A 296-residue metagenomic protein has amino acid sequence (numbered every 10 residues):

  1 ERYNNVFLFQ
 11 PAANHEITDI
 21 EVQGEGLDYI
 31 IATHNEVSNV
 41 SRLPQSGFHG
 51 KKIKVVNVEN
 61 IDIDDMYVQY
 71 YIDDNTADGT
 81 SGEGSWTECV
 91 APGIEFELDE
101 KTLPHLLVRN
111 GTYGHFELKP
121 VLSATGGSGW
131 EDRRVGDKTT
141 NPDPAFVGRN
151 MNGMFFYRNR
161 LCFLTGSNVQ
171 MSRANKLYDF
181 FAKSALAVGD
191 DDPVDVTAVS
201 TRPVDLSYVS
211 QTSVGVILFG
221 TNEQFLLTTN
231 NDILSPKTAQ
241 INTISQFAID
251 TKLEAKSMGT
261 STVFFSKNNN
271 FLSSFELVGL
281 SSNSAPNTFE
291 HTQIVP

Functional and structural regions predicted by a protein language model:
E1-R2, L106-V108, M154, Y208-V209 (+1 more regions): Short, exposed beta-strand/loop patches in secreted or surface proteins that constitute
E1-V147: Long, charge-dense tracts
N5-F7, G84-W86, F116, L161 (+4 more regions): Hydrophobic residues embedded in beta-strands of well-ordered beta-sheets
A12-A13, I61, D73-A77, L164-N168 (+2 more regions): Short, flexible beta-strand-to-coil junctions
D99-F116, N159-S184, F265, F271-L277: Eukaryotic alpha-helical scaffold "rod" segments
G114-G136, P142, L164-D192, L227-S235: Beta-propeller domains
P142-S167, P203-V209: Beta-strand-rich domains and repeat architectures in extracellular enzymes and scaffolds, especially beta-propellers
N168, N175, T197-P296: Beta-sheet-dominated scaffold domains
